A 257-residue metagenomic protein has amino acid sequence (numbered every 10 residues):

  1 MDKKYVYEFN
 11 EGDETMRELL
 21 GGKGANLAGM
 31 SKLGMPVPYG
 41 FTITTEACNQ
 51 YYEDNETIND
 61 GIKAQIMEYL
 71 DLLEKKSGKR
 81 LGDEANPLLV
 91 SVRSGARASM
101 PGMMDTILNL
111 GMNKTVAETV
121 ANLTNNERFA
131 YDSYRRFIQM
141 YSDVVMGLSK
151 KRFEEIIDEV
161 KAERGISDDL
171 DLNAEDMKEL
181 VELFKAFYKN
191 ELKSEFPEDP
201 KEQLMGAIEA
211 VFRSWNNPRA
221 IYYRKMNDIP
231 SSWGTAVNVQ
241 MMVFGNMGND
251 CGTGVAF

Functional and structural regions predicted by a protein language model:
M1-F257: Nucleotide/phosphate-binding sheet-loop regions of phosphoryl- and nucleotidyl-transfer enzymes
